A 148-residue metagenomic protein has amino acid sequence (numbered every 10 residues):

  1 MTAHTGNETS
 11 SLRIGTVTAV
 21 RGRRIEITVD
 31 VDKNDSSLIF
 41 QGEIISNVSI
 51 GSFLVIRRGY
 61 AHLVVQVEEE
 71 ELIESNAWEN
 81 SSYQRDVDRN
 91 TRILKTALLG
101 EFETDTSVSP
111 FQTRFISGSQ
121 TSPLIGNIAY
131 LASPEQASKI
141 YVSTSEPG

Functional and structural regions predicted by a protein language model:
M1-G148: Basic- and hydrophobic-enriched, low-structure N-terminal and domain-boundary segments that flank ATP-binding catalytic
